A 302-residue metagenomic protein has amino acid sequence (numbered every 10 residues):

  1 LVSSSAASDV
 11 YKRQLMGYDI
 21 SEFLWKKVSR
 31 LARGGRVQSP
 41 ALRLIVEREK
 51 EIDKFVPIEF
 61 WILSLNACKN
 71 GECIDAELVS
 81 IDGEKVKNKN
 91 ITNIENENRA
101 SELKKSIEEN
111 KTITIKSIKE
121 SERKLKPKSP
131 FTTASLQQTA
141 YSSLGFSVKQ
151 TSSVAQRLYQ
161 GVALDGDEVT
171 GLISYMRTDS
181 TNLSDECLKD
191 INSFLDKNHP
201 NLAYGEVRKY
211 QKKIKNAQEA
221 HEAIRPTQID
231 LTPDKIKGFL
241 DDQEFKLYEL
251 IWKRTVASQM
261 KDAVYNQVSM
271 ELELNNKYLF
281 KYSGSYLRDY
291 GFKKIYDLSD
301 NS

Functional and structural regions predicted by a protein language model:
L1-S302: Toprim catalytic domain recognition across nucleic-acid enzymes
